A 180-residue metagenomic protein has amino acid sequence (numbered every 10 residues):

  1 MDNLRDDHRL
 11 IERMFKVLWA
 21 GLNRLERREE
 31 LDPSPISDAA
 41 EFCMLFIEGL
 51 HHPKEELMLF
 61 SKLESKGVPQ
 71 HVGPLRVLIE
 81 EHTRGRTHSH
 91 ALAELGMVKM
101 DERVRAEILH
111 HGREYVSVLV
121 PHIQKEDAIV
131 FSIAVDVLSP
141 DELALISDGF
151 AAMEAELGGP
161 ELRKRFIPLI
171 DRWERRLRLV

Functional and structural regions predicted by a protein language model:
M1-V180: Small-residue-biased structural context
